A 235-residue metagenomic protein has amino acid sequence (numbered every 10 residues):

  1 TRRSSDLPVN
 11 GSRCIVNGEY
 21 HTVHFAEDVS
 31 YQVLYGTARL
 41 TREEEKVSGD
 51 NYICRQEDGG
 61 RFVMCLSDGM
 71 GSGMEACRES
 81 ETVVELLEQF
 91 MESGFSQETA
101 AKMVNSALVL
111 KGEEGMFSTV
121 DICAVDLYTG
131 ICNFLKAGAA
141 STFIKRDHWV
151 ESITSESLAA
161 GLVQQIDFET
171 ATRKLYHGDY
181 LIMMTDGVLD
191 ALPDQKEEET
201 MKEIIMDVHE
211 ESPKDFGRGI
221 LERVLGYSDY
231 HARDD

Functional and structural regions predicted by a protein language model:
T1, A232-D235: Short, intrinsically disordered, charge-balanced linker/junction segments flanking boundaries in proteins
L7-G18, C77-D147, L225-R233: Catalytic core of PPM/PP2C metal-dependent serine/threonine phosphatase domains
G18-G69, E75, T82, F168: N-terminal entry segment of metal-dependent catalytic domains or homologous docking segments
E27, K136, T185: Flexible glycine-/small-residue-rich
V29-N51, N105-K111, A140-T172: PP2C/PPM family metal-dependent serine/threonine protein phosphatase catalytic domain, recognizing the conserved
E45-D58, V120, S152-P193, G226-R233: Acidic loop->beta-strand submotif enriched in PP2C/PPM serine/threonine phosphatases
G69-S93, S157, L175, D179-Y230: Active-site-proximal, acidic helix/loop segment immediately C-terminal to a metal-coordinating Asp/Glu
